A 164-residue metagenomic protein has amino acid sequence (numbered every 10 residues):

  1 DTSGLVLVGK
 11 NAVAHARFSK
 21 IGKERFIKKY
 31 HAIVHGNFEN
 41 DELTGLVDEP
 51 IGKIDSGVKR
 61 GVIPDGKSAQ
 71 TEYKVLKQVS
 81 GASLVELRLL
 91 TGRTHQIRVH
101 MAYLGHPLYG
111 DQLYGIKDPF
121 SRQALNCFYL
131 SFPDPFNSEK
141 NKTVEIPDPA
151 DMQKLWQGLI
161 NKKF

Functional and structural regions predicted by a protein language model:
D1-F164: RNA pseudouridine synthases
